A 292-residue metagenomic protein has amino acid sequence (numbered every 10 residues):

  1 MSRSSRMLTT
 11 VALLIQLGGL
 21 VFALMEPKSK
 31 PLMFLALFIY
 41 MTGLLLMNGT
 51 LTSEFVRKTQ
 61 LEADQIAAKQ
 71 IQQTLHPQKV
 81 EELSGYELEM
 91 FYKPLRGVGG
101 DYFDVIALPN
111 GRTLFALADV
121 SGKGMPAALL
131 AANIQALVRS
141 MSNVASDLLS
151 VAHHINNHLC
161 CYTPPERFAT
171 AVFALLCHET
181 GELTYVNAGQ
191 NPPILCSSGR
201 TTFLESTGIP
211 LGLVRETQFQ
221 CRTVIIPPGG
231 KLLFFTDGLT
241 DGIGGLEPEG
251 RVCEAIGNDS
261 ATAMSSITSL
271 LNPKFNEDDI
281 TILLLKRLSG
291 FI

Functional and structural regions predicted by a protein language model:
M1-S53: Alpha-helical transmembrane segments and their helix-membrane boundary motifs
K30-Y40, R96-V172, G245-G250: Primarily the active-site beta-strand->alpha-helix module of PP2C/PPM metal-dependent phosphatases, and frequently
L32-D101, H153, P192: Regulatory cytosolic signal-relay segments
E54-R57, Q70-E81, F91, L137-M141 (+4 more regions): Amphipathic alpha-helical regulatory segments at dimerization interfaces that relay allosteric signals between sensory
A68-I71, M125-E205, F219, F275 (+1 more regions): Catalytic core of PPM/PP2C metal-dependent serine/threonine phosphatase domains
G97, E166, G212-T217, S265: Short gly/ser/thr-rich secondary-structure transition/capping motifs
D119, Q190, F235-G238, D279: DG-centered beta-turn motif at the end of beta-strands
P126-V144, I226, G230-N276, L288-I292: Active-site-proximal, acidic helix/loop segment immediately C-terminal to a metal-coordinating Asp/Glu
